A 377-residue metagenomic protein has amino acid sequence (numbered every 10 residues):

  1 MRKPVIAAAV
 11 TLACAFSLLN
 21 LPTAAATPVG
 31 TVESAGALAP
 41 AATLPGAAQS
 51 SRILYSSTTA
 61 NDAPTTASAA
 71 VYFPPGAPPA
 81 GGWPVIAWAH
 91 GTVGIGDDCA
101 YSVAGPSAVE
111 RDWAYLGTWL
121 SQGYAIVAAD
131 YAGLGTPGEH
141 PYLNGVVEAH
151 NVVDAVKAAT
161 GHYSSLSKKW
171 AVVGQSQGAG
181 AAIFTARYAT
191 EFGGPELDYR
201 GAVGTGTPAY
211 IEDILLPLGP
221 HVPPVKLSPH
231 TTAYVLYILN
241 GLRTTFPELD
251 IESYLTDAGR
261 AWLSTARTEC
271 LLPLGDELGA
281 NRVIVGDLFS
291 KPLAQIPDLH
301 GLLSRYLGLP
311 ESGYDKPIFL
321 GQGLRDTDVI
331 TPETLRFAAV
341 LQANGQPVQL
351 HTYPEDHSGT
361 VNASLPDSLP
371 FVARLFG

Functional and structural regions predicted by a protein language model:
K3-A7, P22-P78, Q342: Catalytic-loop region of hydrolases
S68-V71, G81-G94, D98, V103: Short beta-strand element of the alpha/beta-hydrolase
Y115, Y142-Y163: Alpha/beta-hydrolase active-site loop
K157-P229: Primarily recognizes the serine-hydrolase "nucleophile elbow" in alpha/beta-hydrolase and SGNH/GDSL folds
T185, K316-I318, I330-V340: Short alpha-helix in the alpha/beta-hydrolase fold that links the catalytic acid
G206-L309: Accessory cap/linker subdomain of secreted extracellular hydrolases
P292-L303, D328, L335-G377: C-terminal catalytic histidine-bearing segment of alpha/beta-hydrolase fold enzymes
Y314, F319-D326: Short beta-strand/loop motif that positions the catalytic acidic residue of the alpha/beta-hydrolase fold
